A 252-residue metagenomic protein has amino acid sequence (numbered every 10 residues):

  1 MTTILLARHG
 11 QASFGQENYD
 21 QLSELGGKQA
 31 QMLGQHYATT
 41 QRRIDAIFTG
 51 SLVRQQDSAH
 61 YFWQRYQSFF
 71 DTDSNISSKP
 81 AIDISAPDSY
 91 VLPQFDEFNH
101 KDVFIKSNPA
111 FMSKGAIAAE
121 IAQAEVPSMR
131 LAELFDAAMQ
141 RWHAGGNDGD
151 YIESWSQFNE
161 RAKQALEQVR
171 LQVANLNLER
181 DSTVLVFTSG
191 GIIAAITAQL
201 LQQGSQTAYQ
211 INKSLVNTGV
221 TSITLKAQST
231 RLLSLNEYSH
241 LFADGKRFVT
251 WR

Functional and structural regions predicted by a protein language model:
T3, G10-Y61, S154-K163: Loop-to-helix element that buttresses phosphate recognition and phosphoryl-transfer chemistry
T3-A7, F48, E179-T188: Beta-strand elements within well-structured catalytic alpha/beta cores of enzymes that handle phosphate/sulfate esters
L5, Y90-L92, L233: General small-molecule cofactor/ligand-binding pocket signal
G10, G190-G191, N236-S239: Active-site metal-binding loops of divalent metal-dependent hydrolases
Q35-E133: Phosphate-coordination/substrate-recognition cap region in phosphate-metabolizing enzymes
Q64, A86, D96-E125, L171-S182 (+1 more regions): Acidic, low-complexity terminal tails and accessory targeting/binding regions of phosphate-metabolizing enzymes
I117-Q157: Short glycine/proline- and acidic residue-enriched helix-loop micro-motifs that form flexible lids or anion-recognition
G149-T183: A mid-sequence, solvent-exposed acidic-amphipathic segment
